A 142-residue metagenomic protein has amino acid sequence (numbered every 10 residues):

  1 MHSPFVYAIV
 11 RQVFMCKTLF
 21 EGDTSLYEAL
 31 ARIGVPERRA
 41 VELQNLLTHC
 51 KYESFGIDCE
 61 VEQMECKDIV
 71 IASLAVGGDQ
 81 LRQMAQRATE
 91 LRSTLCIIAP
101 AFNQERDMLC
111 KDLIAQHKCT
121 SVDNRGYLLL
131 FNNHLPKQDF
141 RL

Functional and structural regions predicted by a protein language model:
M1-L91, A101-L142: A short alpha-helical cap/connector motif
R92-C96: Short glycine-centered segments of the SAM/dcSAM-binding site in methyltransferase folds
